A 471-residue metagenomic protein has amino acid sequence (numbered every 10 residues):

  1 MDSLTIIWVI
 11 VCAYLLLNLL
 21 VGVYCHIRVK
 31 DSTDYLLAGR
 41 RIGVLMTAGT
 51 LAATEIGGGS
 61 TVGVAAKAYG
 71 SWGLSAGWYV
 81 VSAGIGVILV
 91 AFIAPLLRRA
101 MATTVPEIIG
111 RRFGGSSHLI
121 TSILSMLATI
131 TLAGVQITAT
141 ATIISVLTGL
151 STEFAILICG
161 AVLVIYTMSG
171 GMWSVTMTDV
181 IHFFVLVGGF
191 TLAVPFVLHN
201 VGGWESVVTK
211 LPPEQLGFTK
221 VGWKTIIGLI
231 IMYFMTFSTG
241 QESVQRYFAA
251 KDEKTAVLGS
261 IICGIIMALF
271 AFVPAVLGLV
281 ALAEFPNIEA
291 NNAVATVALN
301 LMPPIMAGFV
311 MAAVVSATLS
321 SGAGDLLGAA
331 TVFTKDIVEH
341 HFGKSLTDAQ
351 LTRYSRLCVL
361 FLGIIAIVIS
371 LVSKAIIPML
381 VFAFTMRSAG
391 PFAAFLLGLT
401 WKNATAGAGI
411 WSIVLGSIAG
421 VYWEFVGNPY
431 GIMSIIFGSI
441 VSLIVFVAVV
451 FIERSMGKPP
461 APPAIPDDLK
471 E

Functional and structural regions predicted by a protein language model:
M1-E471: Membrane-embedded helix-loop-helix hairpins and adjacent transmembrane boundary segments in multi-pass transporters
